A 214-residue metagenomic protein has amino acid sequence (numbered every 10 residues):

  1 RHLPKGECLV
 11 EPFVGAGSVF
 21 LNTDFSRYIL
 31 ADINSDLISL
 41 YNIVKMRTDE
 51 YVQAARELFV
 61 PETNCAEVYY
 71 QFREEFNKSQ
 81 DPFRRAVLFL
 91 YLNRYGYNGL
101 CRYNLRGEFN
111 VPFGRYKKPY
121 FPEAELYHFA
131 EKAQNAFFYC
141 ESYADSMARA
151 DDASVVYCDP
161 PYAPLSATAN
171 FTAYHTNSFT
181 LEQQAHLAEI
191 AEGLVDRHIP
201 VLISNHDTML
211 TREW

Functional and structural regions predicted by a protein language model:
L3-K5, R47-T172, H186-R197: SAM-dependent nucleic-acid methyltransferase catalytic core
K5-P61: Conserved S-adenosyl-L-methionine
P12-F13, A31, Y139-E141, C158 (+1 more regions): Short His-Asn-centered micro-motif
F13-S18, E125, H206-M209: Short, polar loop motifs at secondary-structure junctions
V14, S35, D145, Y162 (+1 more regions): Short, glycine/acidic-enriched loop or turn micro-motifs at the edges of active sites
F20-F25, A148-A150, T211-W214: Short loop/helix-cap segments at secondary-structure boundaries that form the rim of catalytic
S178-L181: Conserved nucleotide-cofactor-binding alpha/beta core module
Q184-W214: Conserved Class I SAM-dependent methyltransferase catalytic core
